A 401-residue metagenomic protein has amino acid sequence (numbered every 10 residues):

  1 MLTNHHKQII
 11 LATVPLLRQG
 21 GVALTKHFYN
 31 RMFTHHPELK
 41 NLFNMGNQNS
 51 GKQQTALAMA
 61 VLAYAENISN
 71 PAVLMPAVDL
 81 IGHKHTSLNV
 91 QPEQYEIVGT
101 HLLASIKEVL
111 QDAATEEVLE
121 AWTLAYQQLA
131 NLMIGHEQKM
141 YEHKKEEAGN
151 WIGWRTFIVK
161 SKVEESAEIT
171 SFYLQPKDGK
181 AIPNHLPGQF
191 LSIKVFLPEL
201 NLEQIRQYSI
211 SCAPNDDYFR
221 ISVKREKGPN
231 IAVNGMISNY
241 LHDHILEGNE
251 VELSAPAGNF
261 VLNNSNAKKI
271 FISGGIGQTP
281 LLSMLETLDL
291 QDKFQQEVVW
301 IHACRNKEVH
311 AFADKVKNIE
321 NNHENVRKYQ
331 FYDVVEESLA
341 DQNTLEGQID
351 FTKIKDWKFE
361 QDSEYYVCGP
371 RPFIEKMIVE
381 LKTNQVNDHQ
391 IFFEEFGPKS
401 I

Functional and structural regions predicted by a protein language model:
M1-W154: Globin-like tetrapyrrole-binding proteins
A72, V298-I401: Reductase modules of NAD(P)H-dependent flavoproteins
E147-N249, C304-R305, Y332-V335: Ferredoxin-reductase
G188, G277, P370: Short, conserved phosphate/pyrophosphate- and ester-handling motifs at nucleotide-, phospho-/glycolipid
S254-A267: A short, basic/flexible loop-to-alpha-helix module at the beginning of a structural domain
K268-I270, Y366: Conserved beta-strand elements of the Class I
Q278-Q291: Histidine-anchored nucleotide/phosphate-binding helix
